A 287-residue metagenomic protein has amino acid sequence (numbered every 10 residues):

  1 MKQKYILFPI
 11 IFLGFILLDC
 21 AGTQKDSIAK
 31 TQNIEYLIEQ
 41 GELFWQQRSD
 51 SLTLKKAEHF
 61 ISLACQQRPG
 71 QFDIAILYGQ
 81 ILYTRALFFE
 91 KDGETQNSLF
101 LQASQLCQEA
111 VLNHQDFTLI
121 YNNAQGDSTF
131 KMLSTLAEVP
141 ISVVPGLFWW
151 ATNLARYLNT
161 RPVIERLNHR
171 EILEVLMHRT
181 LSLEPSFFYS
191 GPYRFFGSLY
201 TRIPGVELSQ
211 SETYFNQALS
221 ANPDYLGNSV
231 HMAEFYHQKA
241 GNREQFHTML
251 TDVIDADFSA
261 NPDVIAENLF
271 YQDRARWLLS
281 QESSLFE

Functional and structural regions predicted by a protein language model:
M1-F8: Bacterial N-terminal signal peptides that target proteins for export
F8-I16: Bacterial N-terminal signal peptides
D26, E35-S62, Y78-L183, P192-A221 (+4 more regions): Short coil/linker segments at helix-helix boundaries
G70, F188, D224-Y225: Short helix-capping/linker turns of helical repeat alpha-solenoids
R243-M249: Short amphipathic alpha-helical heptad-repeat segments
A275: Acidic-aromatic/histidine active-site loop/patch
S280, L285-E287: Extracytoplasmic and endomembrane cell-envelope/extracellular-matrix remodeling and assembly machinery
